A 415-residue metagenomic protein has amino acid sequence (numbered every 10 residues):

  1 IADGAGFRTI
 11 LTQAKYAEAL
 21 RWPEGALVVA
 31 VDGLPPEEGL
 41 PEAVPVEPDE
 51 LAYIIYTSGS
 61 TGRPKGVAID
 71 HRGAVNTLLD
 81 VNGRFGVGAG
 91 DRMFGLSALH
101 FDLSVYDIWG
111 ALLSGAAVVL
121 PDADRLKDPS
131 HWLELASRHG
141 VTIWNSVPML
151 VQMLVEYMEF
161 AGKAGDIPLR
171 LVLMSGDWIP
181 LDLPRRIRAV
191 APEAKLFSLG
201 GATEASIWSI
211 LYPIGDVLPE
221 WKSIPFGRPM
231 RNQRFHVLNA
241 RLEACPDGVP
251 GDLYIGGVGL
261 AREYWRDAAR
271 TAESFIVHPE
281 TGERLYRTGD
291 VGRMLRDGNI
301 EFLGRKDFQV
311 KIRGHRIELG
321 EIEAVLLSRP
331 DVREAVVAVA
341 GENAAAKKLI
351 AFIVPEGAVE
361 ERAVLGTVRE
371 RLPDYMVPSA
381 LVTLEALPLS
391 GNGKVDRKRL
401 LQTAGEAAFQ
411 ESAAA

Functional and structural regions predicted by a protein language model:
A2-D3, F7, P36-D247, D252-A261 (+3 more regions): Motif- and composition-driven signal specific to adenylation
D3, T9-V44, A74, A189 (+2 more regions): AMP-dependent adenylate-forming
